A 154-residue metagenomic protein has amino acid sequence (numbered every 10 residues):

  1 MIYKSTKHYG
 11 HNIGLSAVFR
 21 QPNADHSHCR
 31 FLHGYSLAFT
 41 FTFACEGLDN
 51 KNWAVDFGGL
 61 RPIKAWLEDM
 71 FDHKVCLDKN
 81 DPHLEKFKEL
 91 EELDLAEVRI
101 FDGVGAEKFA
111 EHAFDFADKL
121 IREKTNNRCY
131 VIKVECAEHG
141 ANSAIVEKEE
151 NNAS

Functional and structural regions predicted by a protein language model:
M1-S154: Charge-rich, low-complexity N-terminal segments
